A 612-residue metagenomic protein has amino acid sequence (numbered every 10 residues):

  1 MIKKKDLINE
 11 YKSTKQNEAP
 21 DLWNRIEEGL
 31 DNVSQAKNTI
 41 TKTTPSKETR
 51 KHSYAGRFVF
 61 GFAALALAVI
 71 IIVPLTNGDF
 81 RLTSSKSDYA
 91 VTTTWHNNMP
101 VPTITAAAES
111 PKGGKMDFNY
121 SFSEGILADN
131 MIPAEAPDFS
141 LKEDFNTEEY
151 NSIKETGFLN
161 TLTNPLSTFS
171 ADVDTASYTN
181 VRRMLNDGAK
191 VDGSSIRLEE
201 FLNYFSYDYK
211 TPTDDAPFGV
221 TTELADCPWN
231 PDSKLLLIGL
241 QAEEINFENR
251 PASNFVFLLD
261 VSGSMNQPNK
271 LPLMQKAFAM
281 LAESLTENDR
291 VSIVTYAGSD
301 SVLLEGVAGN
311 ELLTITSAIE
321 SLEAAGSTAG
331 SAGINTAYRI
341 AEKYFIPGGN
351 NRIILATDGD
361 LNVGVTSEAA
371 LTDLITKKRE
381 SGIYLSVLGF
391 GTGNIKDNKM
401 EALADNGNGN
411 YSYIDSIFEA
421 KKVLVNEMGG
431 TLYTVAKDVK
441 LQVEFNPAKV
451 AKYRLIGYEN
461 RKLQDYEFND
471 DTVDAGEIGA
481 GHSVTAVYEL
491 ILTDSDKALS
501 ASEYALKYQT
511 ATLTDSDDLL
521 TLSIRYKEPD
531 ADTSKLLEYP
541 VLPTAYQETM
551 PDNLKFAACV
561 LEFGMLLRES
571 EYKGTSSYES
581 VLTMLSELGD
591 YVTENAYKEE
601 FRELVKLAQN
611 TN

Functional and structural regions predicted by a protein language model:
M1-T49: Disordered, charged N-terminal biogenesis/targeting segments of membrane/secreted proteins
D21-S34, R57-S87: Single-pass transmembrane signal-anchor helices and their membrane-water interface zones
R25, G29, V33, V220-D438 (+3 more regions): Exposed acidic/Ser/Thr-rich ligand/metal-binding surfaces
L75-E124, A128, A134: Juxtamembrane extracytoplasmic segments of single-/few-pass membrane proteins
Y150-K234: Acidic/polar low-complexity segments with low predicted structural confidence
N160-T163, A176-T179, Y458-T485, L490-N612: Long, acidic serine/threonine- and proline-rich intrinsically disordered regions
L304, P447-R454, A531-T533: Short aromatic-acidic-glycine turn motif
